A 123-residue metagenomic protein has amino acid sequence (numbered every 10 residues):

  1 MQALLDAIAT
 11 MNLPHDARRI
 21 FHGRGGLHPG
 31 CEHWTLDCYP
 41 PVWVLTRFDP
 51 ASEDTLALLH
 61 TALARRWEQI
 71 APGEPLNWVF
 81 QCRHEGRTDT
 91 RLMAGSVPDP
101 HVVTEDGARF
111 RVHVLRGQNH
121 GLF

Functional and structural regions predicted by a protein language model:
M1, S52-H60: Generic alpha-helical secondary structure
M1-V42, F48-P50: Non-catalytic accessory regions of SAM-dependent methyltransferases
P29-G30, T35-D37, L58-F123: Non-catalytic substrate-recognition/targeting regions of SAM-dependent transferases
R47-P50, Q81-R83: Structural motif
A51-E53, Q118-N119: Short, surface-exposed beta-strand-loop junctions and turns on beta-sheet-rich folds
